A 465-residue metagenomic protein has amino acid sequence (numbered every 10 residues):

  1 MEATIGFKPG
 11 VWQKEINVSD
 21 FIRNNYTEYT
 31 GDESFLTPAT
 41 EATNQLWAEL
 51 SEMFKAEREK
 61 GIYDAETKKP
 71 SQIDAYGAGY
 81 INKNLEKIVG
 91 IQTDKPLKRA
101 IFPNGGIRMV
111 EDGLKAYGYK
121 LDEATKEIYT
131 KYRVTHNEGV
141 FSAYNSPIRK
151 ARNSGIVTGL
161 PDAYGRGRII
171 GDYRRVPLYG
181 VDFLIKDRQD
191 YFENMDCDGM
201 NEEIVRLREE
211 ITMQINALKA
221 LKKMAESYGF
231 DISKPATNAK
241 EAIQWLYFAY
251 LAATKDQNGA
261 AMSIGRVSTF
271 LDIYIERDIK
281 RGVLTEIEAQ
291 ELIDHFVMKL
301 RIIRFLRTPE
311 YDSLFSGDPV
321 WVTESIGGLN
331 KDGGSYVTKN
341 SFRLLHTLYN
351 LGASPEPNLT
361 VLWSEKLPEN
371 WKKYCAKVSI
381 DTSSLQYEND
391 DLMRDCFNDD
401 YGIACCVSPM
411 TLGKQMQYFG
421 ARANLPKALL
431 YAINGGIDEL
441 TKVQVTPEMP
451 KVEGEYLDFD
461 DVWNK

Functional and structural regions predicted by a protein language model:
E2-K465: Conserved catalytic cores of very large enzyme subunits
